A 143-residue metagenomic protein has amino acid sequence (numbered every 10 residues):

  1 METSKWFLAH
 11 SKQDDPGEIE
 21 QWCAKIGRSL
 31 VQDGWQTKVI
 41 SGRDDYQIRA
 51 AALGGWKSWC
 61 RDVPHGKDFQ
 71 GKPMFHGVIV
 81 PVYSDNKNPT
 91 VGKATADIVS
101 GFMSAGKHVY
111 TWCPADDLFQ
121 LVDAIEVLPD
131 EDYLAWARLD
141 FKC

Functional and structural regions predicted by a protein language model:
M1-C143: Conserved catalytic or regulatory cores that recognize and/or transform ribose-phosphate-containing ligands
